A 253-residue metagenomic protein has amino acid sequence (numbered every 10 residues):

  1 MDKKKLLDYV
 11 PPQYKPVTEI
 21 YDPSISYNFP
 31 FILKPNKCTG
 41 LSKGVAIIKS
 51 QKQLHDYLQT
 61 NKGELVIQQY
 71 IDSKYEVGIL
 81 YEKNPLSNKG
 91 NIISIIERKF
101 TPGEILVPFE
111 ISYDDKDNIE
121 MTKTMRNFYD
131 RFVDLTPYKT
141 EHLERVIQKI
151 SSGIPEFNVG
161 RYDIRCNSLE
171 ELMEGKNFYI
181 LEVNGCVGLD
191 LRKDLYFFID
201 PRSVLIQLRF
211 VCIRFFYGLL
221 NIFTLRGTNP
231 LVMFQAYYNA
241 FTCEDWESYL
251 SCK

Functional and structural regions predicted by a protein language model:
M1-P30, P35-G40: Conserved N-proximal alpha/beta basic substrate-recognition cap immediately N-terminal to, or forming the N-lobe
D2-Y14, F100-E110, D117-M121, A236-E247: Active-site microenvironments that recognize anionic phosphate/pyrophosphate groups
P12-K15, N28, K62-G63, G153-N158: Short secondary-structure junctions
V17, P30-L33, E64-Q68, V159-R161: A short linear hydrophobic-aromatic micro-motif
F31-H55, E76-G78: Glycine-rich phosphate-binding loop of ATP-grasp-fold ATP-dependent ligases
T39, I71-K74, E156-N158: A short catalytic or substrate-binding loop motif that flags glycine-/basic-rich loops and adjacent residues that bind
Q51-D134, Y138-V146, I150, R165-Y179: Phosphate-binding site of ATP-dependent enzymes
N167-K253: C-terminal active-site "lid" helix and adjoining low-complexity regulatory extension at the edge of ATP-using catalytic
